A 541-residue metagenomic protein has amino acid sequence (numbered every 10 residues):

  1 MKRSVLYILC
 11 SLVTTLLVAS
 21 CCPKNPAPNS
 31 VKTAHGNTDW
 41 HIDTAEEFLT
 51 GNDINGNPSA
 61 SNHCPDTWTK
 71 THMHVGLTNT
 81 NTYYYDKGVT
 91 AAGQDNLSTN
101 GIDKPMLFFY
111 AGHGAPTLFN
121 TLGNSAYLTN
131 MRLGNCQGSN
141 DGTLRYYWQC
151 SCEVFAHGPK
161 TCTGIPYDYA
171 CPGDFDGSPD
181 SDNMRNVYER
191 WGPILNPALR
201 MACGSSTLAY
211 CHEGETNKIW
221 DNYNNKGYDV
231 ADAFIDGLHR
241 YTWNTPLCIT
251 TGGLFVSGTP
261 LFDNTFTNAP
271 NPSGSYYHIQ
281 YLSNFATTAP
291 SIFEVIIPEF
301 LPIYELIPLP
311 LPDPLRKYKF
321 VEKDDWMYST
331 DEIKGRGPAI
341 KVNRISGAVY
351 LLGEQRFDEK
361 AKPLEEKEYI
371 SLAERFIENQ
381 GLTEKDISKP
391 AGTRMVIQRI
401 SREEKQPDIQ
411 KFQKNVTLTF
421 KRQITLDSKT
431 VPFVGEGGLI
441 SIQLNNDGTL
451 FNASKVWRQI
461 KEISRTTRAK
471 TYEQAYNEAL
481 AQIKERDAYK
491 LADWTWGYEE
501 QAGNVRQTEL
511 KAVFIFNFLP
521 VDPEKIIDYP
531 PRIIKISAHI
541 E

Functional and structural regions predicted by a protein language model:
M1-L9: Bacterial N-terminal signal peptides that target proteins for export
I8-L17: Bacterial N-terminal signal peptides
C22-L118, Q149, G164, D168-P179: A domain-level signal for caspase-like cysteine endopeptidase catalytic cores and their zymogen-processing architecture
G114-G142, Y146-C162: A short, glycine/acidic-enriched catalytic loop
F155-S291: Active-site-proximal C-terminal subdomain of hydrolase catalytic domains
T288-V431, V456-E473, I526-Y529, I534-I540: Preferential activation on post-signal-peptide N-terminal prodomains/segments of secreted or lumenal proteins
A373, I442, F514-F516: Conserved histidines in hydrophobic membrane contexts and catalytic metal-binding motifs
L450, V456-L510: Charged, low-complexity helical/coil segments in non-catalytic cytosolic or luminal regions
